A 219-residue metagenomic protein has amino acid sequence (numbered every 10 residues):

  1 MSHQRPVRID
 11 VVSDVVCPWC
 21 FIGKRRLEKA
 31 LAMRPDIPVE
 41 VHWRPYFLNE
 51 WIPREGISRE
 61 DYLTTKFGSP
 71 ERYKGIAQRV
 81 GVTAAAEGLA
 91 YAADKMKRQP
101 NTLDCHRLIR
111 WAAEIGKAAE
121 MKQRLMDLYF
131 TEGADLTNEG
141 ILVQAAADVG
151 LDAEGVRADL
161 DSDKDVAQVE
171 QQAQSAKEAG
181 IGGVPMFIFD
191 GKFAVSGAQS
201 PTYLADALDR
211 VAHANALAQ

Functional and structural regions predicted by a protein language model:
H3-V12, V16, I22-V39, W43 (+1 more regions): C-terminal cap of thioredoxin/glutaredoxin-like
R25-E132, A214: Structural alpha/beta surface segment adjacent to cysteine/selenocysteine redox centers across thiol/disulfide enzymes
